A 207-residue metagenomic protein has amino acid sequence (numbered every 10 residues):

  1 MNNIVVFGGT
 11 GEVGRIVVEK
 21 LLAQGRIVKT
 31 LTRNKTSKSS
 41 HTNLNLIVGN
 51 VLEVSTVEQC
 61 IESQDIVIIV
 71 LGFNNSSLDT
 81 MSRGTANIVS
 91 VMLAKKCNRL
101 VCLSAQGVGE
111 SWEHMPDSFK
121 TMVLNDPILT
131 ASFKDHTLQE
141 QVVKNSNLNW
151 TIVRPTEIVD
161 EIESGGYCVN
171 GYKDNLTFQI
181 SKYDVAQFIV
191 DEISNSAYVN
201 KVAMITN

Functional and structural regions predicted by a protein language model:
I4-Q24: N-terminal Rossmann NAD(P)H-binding glycine-rich loop of SDR-like oxidoreductase domains
L31-T36, N50-V51: N-terminal Rossmann-fold cofactor-binding loop
N45-D65: Conserved Rossmann-fold cofactor-binding substructure of NAD(P)-dependent oxidoreductases
D65-I68, V101: N-terminal Rossmann-like NAD(P) cofactor-binding module of classical short-chain dehydrogenase/reductase
N74-L100, L138: NAD(P)-cofactor binding segment of oxidoreductase domains
T80, V153, I180-V190, K201: Substrate-positioning beta->alpha
E110, S146, I162-Y167, E192-K201: Glycine/proline-rich active-site loop of Rossmann-fold NAD(P)-dependent oxidoreductases
E140-E161: Conserved beta-loop-beta element that borders a ligand/cofactor-binding pocket
